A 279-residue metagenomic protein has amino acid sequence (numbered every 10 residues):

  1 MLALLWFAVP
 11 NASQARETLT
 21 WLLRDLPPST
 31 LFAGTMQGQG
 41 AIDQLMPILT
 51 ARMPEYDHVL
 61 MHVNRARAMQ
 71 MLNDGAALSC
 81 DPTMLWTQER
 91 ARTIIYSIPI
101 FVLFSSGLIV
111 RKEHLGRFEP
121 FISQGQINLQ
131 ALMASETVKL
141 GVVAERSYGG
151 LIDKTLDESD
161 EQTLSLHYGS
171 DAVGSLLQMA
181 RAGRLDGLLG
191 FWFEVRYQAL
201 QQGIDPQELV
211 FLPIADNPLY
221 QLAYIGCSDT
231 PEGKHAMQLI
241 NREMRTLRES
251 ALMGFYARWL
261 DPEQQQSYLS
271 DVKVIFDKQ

Functional and structural regions predicted by a protein language model:
A15-T93: Extracytoplasmic small-molecule ligand-binding "clamshell" domains of the periplasmic binding protein/Venus flytrap
E17-F32, Q39, S123-G150: Short loop->beta-strand "edge-of-pocket" segments that line small-molecule binding or catalytic clefts across diverse
R24-P27, V102-G107, G203-N241, Q266-L269: Periplasmic-binding protein-like
D43-M53, V110-Q126, A134-S135, K139 (+1 more regions): Extended ligand-binding regions for polar small-molecule ligands
M46-P54, M133-S170, A199-D205: Ligand-binding cleft/hinge of the Venus flytrap
R52, M61, A66-S79, M133 (+3 more regions): Short helices/loops that flank or line small-molecule/ion binding pockets
L60-A134, P213-D216: Acidic, polar ligand-binding/catalytic clefts
N73, P82-T93, D153, D186-E208 (+1 more regions): A ligand-binding cleft/hinge motif common to bilobed small-molecule-binding domains
